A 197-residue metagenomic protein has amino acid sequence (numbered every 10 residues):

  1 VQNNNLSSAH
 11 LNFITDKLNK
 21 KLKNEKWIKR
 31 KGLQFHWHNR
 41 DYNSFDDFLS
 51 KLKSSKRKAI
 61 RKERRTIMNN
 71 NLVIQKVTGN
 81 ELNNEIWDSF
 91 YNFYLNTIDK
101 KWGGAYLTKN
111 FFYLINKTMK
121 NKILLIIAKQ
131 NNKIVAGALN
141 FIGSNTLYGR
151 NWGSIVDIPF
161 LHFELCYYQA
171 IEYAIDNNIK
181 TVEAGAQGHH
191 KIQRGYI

Functional and structural regions predicted by a protein language model:
V1, D157-A174, E183: Conserved acetyl-CoA-binding loop-helix of GNAT-fold acetyltransferases
V1-F160: A conserved beta-strand-loop-helix scaffold within acyl/acetyltransferase catalytic domains
N4-N12, A174-A186: Conserved GNAT acetyl-CoA-binding A-motif
D88, N92, E164-E172, N177 (+1 more regions): Feature representing long, continuous alpha-helical segments
N132, G149, A170, A174 (+2 more regions): Hydrophobic, well-ordered secondary-structure elements that form the walls of internal hydrophobic environments
Q187-Q193: Cytosolic ligand/metal-binding cores
G195-I197: Short, intrinsically disordered, charge-balanced linker/junction segments flanking boundaries in proteins
